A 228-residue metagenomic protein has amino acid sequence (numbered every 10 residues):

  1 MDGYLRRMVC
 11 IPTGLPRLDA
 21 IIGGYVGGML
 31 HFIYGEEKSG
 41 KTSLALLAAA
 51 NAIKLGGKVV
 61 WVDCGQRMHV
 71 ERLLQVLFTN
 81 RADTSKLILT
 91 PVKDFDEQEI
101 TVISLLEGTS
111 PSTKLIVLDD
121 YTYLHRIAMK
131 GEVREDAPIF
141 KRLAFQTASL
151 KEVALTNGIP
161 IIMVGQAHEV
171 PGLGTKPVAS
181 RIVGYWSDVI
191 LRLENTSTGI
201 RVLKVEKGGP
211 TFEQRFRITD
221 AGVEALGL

Functional and structural regions predicted by a protein language model:
M1-D19: N-terminal pre-Walker A segment at the start of P-loop NTPase domains
Y4, I100-G108, K204-P210: Short, surface-exposed amphipathic charged segments that create phosphate/polyanion-binding patches used for binding
I11-L15, S39-T42, F95-Q98, F140-L143: A conditional alpha-helix N-cap/helix-loop micro-motif detector
L18, I33, L73, L150 (+1 more regions): Conserved RecA-like P-loop NTPase ATPase core
V26-L105: Conserved P-loop
H69-E71, Q98-E99, L124-I127, V170-L173 (+1 more regions): Switch/connector loops and helix/strand junctions flanking conserved nucleotide-binding motifs in nucleotide-processing
V92, S104-Y185: P-loop NTPase motor core
E152-L228: Phosphate-binding/switch region of NTP-binding enzymes
